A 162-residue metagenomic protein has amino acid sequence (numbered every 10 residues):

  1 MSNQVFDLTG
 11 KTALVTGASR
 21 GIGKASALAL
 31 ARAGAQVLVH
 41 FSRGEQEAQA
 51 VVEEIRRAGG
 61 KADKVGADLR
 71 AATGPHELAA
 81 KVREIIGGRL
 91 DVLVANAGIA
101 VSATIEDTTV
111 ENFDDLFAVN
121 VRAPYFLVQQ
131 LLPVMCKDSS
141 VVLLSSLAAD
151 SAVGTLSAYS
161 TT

Functional and structural regions predicted by a protein language model:
M1-L14: Flexible N-terminal pre-Rossmann segment of NAD(P)-dependent oxidoreductases
T12, S19-G21: Conserved glycine-rich cofactor-binding loop
A35-A50: Conserved glycine-rich Rossmann-like NAD(P)H-binding loop of the short-chain dehydrogenase/reductase
E45, G66-L78, V110: The beta1-alpha1 cofactor-binding region of Rossmann-like NAD(H)/NADP(H)-dependent oxidoreductases
T104-I105, T109-F117: Substrate-binding pocket helix/loop in short-chain dehydrogenase/reductase
V128-Q129: A short, exposed helix-loop element centered on a Lys and neighboring polar residues
V142-T162: Catalytic loop of short-chain dehydrogenase/reductase
